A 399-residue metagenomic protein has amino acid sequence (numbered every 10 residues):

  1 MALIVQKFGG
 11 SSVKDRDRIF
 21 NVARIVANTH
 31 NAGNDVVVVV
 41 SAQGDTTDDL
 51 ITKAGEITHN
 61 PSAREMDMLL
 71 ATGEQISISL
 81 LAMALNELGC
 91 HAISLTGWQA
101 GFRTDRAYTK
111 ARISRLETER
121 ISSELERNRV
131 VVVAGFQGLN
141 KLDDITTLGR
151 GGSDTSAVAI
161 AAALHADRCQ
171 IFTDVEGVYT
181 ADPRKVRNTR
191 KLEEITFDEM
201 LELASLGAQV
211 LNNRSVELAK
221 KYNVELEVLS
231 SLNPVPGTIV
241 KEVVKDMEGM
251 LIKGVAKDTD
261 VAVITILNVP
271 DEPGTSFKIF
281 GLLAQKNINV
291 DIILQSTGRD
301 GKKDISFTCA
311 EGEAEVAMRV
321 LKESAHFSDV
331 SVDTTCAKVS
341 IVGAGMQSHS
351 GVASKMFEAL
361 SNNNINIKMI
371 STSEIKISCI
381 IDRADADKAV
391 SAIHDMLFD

Functional and structural regions predicted by a protein language model:
M1-V216, T308, I381-D382: Nucleotide/pyrophosphate-binding catalytic subdomain
N34, C90, V224, I288 (+1 more regions): Short phosphate-binding/catalytic loops that engage adenosine nucleotides
S41, S231, Q295: Conserved H-loop
R168-F172, L226-V228, D291: Short hydrophobic alpha-helical runs that function as membrane-insertion/retention elements
A219: Acidic-aromatic/histidine active-site loop/patch
V224-V235, T259: Active-site C-terminal subdomain of aminotransferase-like
P236-D399: A conserved regulatory-domain signal marking ACT and ACT-like small-molecule sensing domains and adjacent regulatory
